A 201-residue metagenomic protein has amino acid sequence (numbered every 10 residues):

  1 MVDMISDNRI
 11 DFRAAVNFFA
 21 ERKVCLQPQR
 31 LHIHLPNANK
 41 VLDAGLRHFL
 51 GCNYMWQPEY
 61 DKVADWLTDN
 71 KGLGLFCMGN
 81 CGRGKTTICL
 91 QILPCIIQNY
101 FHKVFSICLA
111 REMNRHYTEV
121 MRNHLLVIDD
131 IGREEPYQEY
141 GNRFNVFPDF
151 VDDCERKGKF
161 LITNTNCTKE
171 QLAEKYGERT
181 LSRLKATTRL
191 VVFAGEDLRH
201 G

Functional and structural regions predicted by a protein language model:
M1-K71, V191, G195-G201: A short, basic N-terminal segment
V2-A15, P94, R133-G201: Replace "adjacent to P-loop NTPase cores in ATP/GTP-dependent enzymes" with "adjacent to NTP-binding cores
G51, F101, G177-L181: Glycine-centered helix-coil hinge/cap
L75-C77: Hydrophobic anchor at the beta1->P-loop junction of P-loop NTPases
N80-C81: P-loop (Walker A) phosphate-binding loop of NTP-binding proteins
K85: Conserved lysine of the Walker
I88, I92: Hydrophobic positions on the alpha1 helix immediately C-terminal to the Walker A/P-loop
P94-E135: AAA+/P-loop NTPase substrate/partner-engagement loops
